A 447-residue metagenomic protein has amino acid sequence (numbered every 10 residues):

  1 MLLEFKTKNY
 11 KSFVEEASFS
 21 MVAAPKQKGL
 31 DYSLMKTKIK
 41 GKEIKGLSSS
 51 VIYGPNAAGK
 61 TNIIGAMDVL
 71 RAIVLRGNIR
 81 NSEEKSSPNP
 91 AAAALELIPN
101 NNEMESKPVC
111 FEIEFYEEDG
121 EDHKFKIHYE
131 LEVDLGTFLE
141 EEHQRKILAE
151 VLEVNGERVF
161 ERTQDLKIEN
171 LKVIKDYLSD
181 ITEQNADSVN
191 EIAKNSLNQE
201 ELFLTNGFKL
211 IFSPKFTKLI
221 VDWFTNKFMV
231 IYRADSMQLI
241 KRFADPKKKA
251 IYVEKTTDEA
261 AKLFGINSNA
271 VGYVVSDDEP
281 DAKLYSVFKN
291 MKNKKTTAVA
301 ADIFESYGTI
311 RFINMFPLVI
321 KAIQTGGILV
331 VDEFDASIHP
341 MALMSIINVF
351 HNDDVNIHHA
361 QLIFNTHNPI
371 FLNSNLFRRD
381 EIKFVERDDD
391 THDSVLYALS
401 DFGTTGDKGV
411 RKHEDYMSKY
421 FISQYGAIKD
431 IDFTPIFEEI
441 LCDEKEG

Functional and structural regions predicted by a protein language model:
M1-E4, Y10, F288, N348-G447: C-terminal lobe/lid and adjacent interdomain/linker elements of RecA-like ASCE P-loop ATPase modules
L2-A72: Pre-Walker A-like glycine/lysine-rich segment at the N-terminus of P-loop NTPase domains
E4, K8, I231-F304, Q424-I431 (+2 more regions): Extended helical coiled-coil dimerization/tether regions that scaffold and oligomerize large DNA-maintenance assemblies
T7, I113-D122, L152-V154, F288-K294 (+1 more regions): Short acidic, glycine-rich loop/turn motifs
F13, S337-H339, F371-L372: Catalytic P-loop NTPase motifs of RecA-like helicase/translocase cores
E43-V51, P55, G65-L131: Conserved P-loop NTP-binding catalytic core
S49-I52, S276-I320, I328-M341: Conserved ABC ATPase signature
E121-V271: Electropositive, glycine-dotted interaction segments that contact anionic polymers or phosphate-rich ligands
